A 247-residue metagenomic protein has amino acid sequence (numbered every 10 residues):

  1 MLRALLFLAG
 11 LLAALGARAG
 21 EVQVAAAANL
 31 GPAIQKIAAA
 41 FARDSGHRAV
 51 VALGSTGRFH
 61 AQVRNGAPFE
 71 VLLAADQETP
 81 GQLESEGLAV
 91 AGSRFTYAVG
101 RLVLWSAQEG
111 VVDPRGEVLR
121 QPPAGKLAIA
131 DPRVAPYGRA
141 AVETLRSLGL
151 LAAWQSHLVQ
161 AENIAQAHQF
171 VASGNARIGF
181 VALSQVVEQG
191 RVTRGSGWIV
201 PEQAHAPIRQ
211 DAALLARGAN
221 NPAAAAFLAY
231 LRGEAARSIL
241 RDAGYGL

Functional and structural regions predicted by a protein language model:
M1-L6: Bacterial N-terminal signal peptides that target proteins for export
G20-L53, G57-A67, A74-Q77, G81-L247: Exported/periplasmic ABC-transporter solute-binding proteins
